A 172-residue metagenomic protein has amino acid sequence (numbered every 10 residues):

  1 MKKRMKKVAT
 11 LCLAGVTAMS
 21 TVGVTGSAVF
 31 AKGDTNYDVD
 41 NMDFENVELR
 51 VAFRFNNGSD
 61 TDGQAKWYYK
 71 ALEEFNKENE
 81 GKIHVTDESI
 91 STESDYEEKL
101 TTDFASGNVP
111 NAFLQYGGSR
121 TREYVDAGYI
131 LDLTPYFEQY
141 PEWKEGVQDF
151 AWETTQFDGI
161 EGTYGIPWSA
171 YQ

Functional and structural regions predicted by a protein language model:
M1-C12: Bacterial Sec-dependent N-terminal signal peptides
V8-T10, T21-Y129, E138-E145: Conserved N-terminal structural module of periplasmic/extracytoplasmic solute-binding proteins
A14-S20: Bacterial N-terminal signal peptides
T17, G33-D34, Q172: Generic detector of contiguous secondary-structure segments
T121-T134, E138, Q148-Q172: Periplasmic solute-binding protein
